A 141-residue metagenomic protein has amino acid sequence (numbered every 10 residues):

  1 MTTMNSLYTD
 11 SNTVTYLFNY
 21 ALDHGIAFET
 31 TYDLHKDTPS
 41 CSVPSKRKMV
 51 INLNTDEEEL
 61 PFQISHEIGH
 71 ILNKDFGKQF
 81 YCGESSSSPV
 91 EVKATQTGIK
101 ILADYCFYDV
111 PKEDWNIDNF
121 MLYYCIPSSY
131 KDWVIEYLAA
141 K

Functional and structural regions predicted by a protein language model:
M1-K141: Active-site hotspot residues in diverse enzymes, especially metal/ion-binding acidic/histidine motifs
